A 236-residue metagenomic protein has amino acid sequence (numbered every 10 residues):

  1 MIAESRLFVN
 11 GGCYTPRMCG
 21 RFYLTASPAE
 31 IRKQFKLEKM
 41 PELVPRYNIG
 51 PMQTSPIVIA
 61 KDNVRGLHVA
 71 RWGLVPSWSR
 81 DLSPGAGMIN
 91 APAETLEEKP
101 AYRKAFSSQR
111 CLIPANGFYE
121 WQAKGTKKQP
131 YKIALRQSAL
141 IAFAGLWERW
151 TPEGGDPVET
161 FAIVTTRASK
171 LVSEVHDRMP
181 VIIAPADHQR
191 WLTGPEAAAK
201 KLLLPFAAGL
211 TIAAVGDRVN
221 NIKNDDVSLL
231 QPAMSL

Functional and structural regions predicted by a protein language model:
I2-L236: Short linear sequence motif anchored by a di-proline
